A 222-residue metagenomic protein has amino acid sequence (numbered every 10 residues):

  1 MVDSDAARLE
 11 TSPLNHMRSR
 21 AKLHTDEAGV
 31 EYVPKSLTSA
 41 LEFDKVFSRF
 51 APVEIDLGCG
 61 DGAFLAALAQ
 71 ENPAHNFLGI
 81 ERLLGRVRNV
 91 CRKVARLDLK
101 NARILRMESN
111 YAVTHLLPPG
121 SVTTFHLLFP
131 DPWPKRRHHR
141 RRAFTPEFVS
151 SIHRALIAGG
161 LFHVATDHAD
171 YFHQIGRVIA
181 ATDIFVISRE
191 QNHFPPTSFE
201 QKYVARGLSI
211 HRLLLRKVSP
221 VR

Functional and structural regions predicted by a protein language model:
M1-I55, A63-Q70: S-adenosyl-L-methionine
L57, I80: Conserved beta-strand/loop positions that form the S-adenosyl-L-methionine
G60: Conserved glycine-rich SAM-binding loop
L83: Conserved SAM/SAH-binding beta-strand->alpha-helix loop
C91-P119: S-adenosyl-L-methionine
F144-A158: A short glycine-rich, Lys/Arg-flanked "PGG" loop and its adjoining helix->strand segment in the class I
A158-T166: Conserved beta-strand signature within the Rossmann-like core of class I S-adenosyl-L-methionine
Y171-R222: Class I S-adenosyl-L-methionine
